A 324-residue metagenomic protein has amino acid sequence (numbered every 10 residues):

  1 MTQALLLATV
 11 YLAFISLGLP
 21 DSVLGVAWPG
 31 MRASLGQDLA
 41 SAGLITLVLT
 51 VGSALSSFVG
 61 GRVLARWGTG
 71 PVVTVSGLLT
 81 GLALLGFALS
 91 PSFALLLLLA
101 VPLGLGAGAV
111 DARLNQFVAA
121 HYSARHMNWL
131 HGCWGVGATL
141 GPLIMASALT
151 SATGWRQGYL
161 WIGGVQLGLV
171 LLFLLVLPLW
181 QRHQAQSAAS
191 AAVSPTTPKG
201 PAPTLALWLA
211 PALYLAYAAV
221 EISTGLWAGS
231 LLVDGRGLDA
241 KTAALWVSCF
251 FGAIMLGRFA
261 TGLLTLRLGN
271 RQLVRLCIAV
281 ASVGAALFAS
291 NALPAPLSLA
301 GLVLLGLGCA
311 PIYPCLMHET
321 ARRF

Functional and structural regions predicted by a protein language model:
L5-Q37, T224-G229: Extracytoplasmic
S22, L49-F58, T139, F251-F259: Residue-level signature of mid-helix packing/kink "hotspots" within the transmembrane helices of 12-pass Major
L24-G25, P203-F259: Extracytoplasmic gate region of multi-pass secondary transporters
G36, G68, L89-A94, G237 (+2 more regions): Helix-breaking motifs and short loop linkers at transmembrane-helix boundaries and internal kinks in secondary membrane
A54-A94: Conserved MFS/SLC helix-loop-helix module at the cytosolic interface between two early adjacent transmembrane helices
F93-L95, W129-R182: Helix-loop-helix hairpin linking two adjacent transmembrane segments in secondary transporters
L99-G135: Cytoplasmic helix-loop-helix junction between adjacent transmembrane helices in 12-TM secondary transporters
L268-L316: C-terminal transmembrane helical hairpin of 12-TM major facilitator-type secondary transporters
